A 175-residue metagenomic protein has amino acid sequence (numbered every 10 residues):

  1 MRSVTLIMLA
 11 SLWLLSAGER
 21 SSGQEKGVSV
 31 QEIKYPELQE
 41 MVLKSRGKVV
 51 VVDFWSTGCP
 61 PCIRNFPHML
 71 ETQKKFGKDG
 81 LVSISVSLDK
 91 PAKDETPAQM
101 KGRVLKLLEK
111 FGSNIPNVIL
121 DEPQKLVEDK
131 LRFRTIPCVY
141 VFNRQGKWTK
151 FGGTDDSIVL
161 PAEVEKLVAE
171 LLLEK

Functional and structural regions predicted by a protein language model:
T5-S16: Bacterial N-terminal signal peptides
L14-K26: Bacterial Sec-dependent signal peptides at the C-terminal "C-region" and cleavage site
S29-V50, Q73-F76: A short beta-strand-turn-helix
V51-V52, S83, V139: Hydrophobic beta-strand anchors of alpha/beta hydrolase catalytic cores
F54-K74, L88, A92-T96: Conserved redox-active cysteine motifs that mediate thiol-disulfide chemistry, especially di-cysteine Cys-X(1-2)-Cys
D79-K101, G112-P123: Thiol-based oxidoreductase modules, predominantly thioredoxin-like and allied folds used for disulfide exchange
G102-R144: Short, internal strand/loop/helix patches that form the active-site neighborhood or redox-interaction surface
C138-K175: Thiol-/selenol-based redox modules, centered on thioredoxin-like and closely related oxidoreductase domains
